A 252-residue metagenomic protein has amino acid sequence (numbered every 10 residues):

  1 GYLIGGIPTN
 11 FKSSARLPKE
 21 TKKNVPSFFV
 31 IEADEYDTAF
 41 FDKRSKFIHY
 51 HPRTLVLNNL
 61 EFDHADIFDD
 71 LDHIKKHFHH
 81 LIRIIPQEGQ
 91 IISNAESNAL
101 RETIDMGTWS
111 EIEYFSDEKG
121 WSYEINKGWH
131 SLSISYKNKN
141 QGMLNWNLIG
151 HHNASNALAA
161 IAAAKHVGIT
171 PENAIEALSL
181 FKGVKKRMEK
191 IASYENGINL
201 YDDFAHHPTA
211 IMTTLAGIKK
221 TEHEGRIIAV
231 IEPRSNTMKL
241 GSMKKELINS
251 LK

Functional and structural regions predicted by a protein language model:
G1-T9: Short beta-strand-centered segment that lines the nucleotide-binding/catalytic pocket of NTP-utilizing
G5, N94, D117, E232-R234: Cofactor-binding loop segments of dinucleotide-utilizing enzymes, especially the Rossmann-like FAD- and NAD(P)+-binding
N10-K12, R16-P26, V30, D37 (+3 more regions): Acidic, Mg2+-coordinating active-site environments of NTP-dependent enzymes
S13-A15, T103, M212, K239-S242: Short, well-ordered secondary-structure micro-motifs
D37-H51, P208-K220: Switch II of P-loop NTPase G domains
F40-K43, D66-D72, M238-G241: Glycine/threonine-rich flexible loop motifs
V184, T209, A216-K252: Active-site beta-alpha connecting loops in nucleotide-dependent enzymes
